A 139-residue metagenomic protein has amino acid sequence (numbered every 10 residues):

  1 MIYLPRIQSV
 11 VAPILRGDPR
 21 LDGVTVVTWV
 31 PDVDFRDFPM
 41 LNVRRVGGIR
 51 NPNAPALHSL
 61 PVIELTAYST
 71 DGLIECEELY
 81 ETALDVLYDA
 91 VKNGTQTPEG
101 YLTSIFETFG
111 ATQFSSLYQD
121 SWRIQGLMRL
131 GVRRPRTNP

Functional and structural regions predicted by a protein language model:
M1-P55, A90-P98, L102, N138-P139: Small/polar-rich, solvent-exposed N-terminal microdomains that initiate assembly or binding
R45-R50, D71, T112-Q113: Short, well-ordered turn and helix-capping elements at secondary-structure junctions
N51, L73-E75, R134-N138: Residue-level signal for secondary-structure boundary sites
P52-L57, L117-Q119: Short, solvent-exposed beta-strand/turn "edge" segments of beta-rich domains on protein surfaces
L57-L73, W122-R133: Oligomerization/assembly interface segments of phage tail-like spikes and tubes
T70-K92: Extracellular/virion structural assembly segments
Y88-P139: Acidic-leaning, charged glycine-interspersed low-complexity segments
